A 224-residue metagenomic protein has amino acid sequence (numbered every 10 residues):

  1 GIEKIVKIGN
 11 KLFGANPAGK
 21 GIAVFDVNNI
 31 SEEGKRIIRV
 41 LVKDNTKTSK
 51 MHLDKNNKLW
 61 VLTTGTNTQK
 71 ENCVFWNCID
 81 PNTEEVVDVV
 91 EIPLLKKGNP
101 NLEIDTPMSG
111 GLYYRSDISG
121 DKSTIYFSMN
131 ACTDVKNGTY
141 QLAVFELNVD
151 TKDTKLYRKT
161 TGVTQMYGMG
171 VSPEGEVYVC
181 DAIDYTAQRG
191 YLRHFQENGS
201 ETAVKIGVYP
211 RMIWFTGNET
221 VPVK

Functional and structural regions predicted by a protein language model:
G1-K7, K43-D54, K97-I118, V163-S172 (+1 more regions): Repeated scaffold domains used in trafficking and secretory/extracellular systems, primarily beta-propellers
G1-L41, T46-K47, L53: Long, acidic/polar, low-complexity amphipathic helices and coiled-coil-like
V6-K7, F13-A18, L59-E71, G120 (+2 more regions): Conserved beta-strand positions in repeat-built beta-propeller and related beta-rich domains
K20-D26, T68-C78, T133-E146, T186-R193: Structural motif
D26-S31, D80-E84, L147-K152, F195-G199: Short loop/turn segments that connect beta-strands within beta-propeller blades
E33-K43, V86-N99, D153-G162, S200-V208 (+1 more regions): Beta-propeller fold detector
C73-S128: Long, well-ordered mid-to-C-terminal structural blocks that present hydrophobic/aromatic surfaces
M108-D184: Loop/turn-rich, solvent-exposed surfaces of beta-rich toroidal or solenoidal domains
